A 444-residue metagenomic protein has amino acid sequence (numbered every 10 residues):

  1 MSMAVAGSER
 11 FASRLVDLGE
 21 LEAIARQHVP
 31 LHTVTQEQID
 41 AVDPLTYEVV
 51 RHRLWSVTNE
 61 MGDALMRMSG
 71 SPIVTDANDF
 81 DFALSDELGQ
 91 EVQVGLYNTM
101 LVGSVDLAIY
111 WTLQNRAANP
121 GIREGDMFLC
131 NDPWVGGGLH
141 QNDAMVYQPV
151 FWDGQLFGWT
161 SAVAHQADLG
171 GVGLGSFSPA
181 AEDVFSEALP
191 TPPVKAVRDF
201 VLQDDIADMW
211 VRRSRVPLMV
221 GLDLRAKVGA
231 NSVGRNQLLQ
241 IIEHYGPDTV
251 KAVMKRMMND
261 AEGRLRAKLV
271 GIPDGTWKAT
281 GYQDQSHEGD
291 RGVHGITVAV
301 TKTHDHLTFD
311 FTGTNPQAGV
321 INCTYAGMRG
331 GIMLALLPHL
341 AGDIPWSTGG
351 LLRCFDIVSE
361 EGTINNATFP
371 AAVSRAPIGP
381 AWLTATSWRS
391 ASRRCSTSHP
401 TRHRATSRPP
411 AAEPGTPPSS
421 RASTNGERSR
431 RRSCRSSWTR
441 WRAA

Functional and structural regions predicted by a protein language model:
S2-W152, L156-A444: Glycine/proline-enriched, intrinsically flexible loops and inter-domain linkers
